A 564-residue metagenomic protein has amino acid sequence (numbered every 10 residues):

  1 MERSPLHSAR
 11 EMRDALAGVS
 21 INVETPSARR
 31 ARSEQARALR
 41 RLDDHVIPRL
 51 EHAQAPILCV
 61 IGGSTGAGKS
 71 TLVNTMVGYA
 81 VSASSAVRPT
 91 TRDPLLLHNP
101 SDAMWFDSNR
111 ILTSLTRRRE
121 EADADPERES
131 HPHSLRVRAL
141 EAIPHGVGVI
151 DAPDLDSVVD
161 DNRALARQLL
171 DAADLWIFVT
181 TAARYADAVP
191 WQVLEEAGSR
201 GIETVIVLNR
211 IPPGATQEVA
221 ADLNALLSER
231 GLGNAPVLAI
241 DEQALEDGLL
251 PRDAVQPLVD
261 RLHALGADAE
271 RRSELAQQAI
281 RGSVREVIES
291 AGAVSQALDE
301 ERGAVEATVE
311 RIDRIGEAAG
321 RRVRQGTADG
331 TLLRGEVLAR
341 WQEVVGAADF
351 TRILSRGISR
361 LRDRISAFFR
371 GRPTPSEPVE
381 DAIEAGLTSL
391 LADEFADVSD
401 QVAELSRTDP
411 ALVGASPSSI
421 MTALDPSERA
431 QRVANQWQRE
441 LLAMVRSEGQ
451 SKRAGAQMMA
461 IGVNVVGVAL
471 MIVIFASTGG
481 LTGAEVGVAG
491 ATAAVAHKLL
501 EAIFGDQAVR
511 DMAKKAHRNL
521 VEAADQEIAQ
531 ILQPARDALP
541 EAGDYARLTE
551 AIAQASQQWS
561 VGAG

Functional and structural regions predicted by a protein language model:
E2-A55, D260-K452, H517, R536-G564: Extended helical scaffolds that flank P-loop GTPase cores
E2-I150: Conserved G1/Walker A P-loop phosphate-binding module
S8, S64, D93, N162-L165 (+11 more regions): Helical mechanochemical/support elements of P-loop NTPase systems and associated helical scaffolds
S101-M104, D154-D156, A183-A186, I211-G214 (+1 more regions): Conserved nucleotide-binding/hydrolysis micro-motifs of P-loop NTPases
L115-G148, S157, D161-P236: Conserved C-terminal guanine-recognition region of P-loop GTPase G domains, centered on the G4
P212-S273: Canonical P-loop GTPase G-domain recognition
P251-Q277, V495-K514: Short, exposed interaction patches on small structured surface elements
G449-A523: Transmembrane alpha-helical hairpins and terminal membrane-anchor modules
